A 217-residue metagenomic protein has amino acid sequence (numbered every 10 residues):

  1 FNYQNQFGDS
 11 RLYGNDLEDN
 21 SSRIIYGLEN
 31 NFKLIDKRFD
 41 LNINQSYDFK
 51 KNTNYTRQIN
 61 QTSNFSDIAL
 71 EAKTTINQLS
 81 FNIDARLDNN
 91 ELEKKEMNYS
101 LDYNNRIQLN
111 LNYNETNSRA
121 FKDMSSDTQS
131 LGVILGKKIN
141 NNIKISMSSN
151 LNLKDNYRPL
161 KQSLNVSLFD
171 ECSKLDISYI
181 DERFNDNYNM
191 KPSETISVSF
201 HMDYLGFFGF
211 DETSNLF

Functional and structural regions predicted by a protein language model:
F1-F217: Outer-membrane beta-barrel translocator/pore domains, especially the C-terminal barrels of Gram-negative outer-membrane
